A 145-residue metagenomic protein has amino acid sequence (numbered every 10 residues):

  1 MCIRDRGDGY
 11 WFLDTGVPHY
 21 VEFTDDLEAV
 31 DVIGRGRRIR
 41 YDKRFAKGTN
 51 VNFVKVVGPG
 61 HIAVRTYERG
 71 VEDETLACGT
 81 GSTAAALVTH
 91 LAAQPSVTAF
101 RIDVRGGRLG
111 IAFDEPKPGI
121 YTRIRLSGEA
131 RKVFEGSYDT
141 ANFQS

Functional and structural regions predicted by a protein language model:
R4-A77, A84-S145: Active-site proximal loop and beta-alpha junction motif in alpha/beta enzyme cores
